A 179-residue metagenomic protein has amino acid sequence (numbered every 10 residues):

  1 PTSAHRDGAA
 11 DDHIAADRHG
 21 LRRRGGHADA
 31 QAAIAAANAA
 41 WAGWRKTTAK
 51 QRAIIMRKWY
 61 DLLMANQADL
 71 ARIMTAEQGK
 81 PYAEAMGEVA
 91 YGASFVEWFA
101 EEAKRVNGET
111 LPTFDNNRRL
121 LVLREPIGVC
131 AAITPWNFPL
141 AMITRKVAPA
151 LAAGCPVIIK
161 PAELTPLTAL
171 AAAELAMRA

Functional and structural regions predicted by a protein language model:
P1-R23, I54, K58, G108-I133: Terminal low-complexity tails and localization/encapsulation signals of metabolic enzymes
T2, D7, H13, A28-Q31 (+2 more regions): N-terminal cationic amphipathic segment used for targeting or macromolecule association
A4-R6, E77, A90, V106 (+2 more regions): Short glycine/serine/threonine-biased micro-segments
D12, D17, T47, T75 (+3 more regions): Ser/Thr-centric signal marking residues that sit in or immediately flank functional binding/regulatory motifs
R18, R22-V106, N116-N117: Glycine-rich loop-to-alpha-helix module at the N-terminal edge of alpha/beta enzyme cores
G108-A179: Rossmann-like NAD(P) dinucleotide-binding subdomain of oxidoreductase/dehydrogenase enzymes
